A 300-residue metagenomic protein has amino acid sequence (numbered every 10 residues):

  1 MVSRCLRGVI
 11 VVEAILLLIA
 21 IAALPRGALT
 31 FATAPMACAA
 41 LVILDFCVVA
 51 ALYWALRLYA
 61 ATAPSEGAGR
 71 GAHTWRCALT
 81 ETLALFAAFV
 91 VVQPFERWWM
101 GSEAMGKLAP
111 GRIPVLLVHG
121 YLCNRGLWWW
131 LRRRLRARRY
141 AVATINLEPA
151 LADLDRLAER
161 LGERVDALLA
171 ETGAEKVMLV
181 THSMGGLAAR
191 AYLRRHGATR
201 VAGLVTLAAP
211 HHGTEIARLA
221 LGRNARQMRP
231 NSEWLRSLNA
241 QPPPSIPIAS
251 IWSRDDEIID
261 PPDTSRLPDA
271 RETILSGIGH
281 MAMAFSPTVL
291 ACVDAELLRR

Functional and structural regions predicted by a protein language model:
M1-P114: Flexible, membrane-associating and regulatory peripheral segments of lipid-active enzymes
G106-K107, N239-Q241, P262-S265: Short secondary-structure boundary/capping segments
G111-I113, P243-I248, L267-R271: Short, proline-enriched alpha-helix->beta-strand connector loops that line the catalytic pocket of alpha/beta-hydrolase
L116-G126, W130, R134-P244, I251 (+1 more regions): Serine-dependent carboxylesterase/thioesterase catalytic core of lipase-like alpha/beta-hydrolase/SGNH enzymes
I145-E148, T273-G279: Short glycine-rich catalytic loops that host catalytic nucleophiles or stabilize transition states across multiple
L154, G279-P287: Catalytic histidine-centered segment of alpha/beta-hydrolase-like enzymes
R254-R271: Conserved loop-alpha-helix segment in the C-terminal half of the alpha/beta-hydrolase fold that carries the catalytic
A284-L297: Post-His helix in hydrolase/transferase enzymes
